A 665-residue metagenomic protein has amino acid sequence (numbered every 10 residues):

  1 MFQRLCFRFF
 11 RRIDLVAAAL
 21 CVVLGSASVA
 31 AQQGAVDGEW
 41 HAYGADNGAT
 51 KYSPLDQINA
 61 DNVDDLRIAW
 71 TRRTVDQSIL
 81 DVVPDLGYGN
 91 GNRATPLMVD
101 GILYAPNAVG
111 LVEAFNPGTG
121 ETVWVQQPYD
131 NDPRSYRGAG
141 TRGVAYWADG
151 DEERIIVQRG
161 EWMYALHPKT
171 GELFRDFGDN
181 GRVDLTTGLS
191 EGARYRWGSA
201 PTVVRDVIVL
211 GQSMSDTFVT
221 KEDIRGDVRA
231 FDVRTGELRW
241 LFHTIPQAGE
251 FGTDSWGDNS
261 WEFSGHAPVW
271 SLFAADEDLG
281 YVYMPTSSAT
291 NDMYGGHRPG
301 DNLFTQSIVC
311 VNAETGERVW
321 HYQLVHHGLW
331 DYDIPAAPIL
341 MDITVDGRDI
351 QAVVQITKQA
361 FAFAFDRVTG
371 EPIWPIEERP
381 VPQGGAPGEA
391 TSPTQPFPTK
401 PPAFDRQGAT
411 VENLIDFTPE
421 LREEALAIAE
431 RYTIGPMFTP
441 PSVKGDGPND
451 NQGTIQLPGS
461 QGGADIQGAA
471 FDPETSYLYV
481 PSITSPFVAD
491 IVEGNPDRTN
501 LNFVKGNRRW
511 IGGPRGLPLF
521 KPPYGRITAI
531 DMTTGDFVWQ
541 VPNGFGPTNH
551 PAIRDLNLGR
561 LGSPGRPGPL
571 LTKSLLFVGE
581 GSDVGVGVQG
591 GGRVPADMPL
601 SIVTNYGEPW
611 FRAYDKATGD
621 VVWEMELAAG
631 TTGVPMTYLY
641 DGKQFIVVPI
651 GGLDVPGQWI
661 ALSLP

Functional and structural regions predicted by a protein language model:
D14-A27: Bacterial N-terminal signal peptides
W40-G44, Y88-L111, Y136-M163, A193-T220 (+12 more regions): Repeat-blade elements of multi-bladed beta-propeller folds
A49-G150, R154-T186: N-terminal cofactor/phosphate-binding cores enriched in small/glycine residues, especially glycine-rich loops such as
R72-T95, V125-G150, D179-A200, H243-L272 (+11 more regions): Extracytoplasmic beta-rich repeat domains
G160, L166, G171, I224-L238 (+5 more regions): Beta-propeller blade signature
K169, V219-D227, T305, F361-F363 (+4 more regions): Structural motif
A337-A386, G651, A661-L664: Phosphate/diphosphate-binding loops
Q359, P567-P665: C-terminal structured "cap/appendage" subdomains that terminate the fold
